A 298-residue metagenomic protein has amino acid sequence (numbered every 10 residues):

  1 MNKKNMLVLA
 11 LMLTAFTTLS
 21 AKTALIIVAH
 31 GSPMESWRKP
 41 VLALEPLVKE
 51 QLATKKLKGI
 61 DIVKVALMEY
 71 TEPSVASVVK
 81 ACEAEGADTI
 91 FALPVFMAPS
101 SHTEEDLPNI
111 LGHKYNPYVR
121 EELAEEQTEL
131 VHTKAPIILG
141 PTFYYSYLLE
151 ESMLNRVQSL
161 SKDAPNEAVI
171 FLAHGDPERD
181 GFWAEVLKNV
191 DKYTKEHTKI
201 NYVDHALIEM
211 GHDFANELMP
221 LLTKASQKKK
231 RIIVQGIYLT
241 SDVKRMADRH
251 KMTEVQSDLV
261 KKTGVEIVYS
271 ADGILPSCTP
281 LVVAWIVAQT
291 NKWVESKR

Functional and structural regions predicted by a protein language model:
M1-L7: Bacterial N-terminal signal peptides that target proteins for export
V8-A15: Bacterial N-terminal signal peptides
A21-R298: Active-site-proximal alpha-helix that buttresses catalytic centers in soluble enzyme cores
